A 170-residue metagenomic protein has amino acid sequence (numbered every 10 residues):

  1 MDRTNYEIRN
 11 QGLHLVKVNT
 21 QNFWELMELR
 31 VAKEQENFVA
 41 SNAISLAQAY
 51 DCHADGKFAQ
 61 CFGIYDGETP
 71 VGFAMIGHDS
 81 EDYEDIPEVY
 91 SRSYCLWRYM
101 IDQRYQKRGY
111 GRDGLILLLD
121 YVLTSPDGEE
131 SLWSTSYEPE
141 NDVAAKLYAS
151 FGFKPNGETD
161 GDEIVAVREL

Functional and structural regions predicted by a protein language model:
M1-E7: Acyl-donor-binding surface of acyltransferase catalytic domains
I8-R98, D102-R104, Y121-S125, N156-D160: Acetyl-CoA-dependent GNAT
A59, E130-L132: Short secondary-structure junction motifs
D102-R104, R108, P139-E140: Active-site acidic-Proline motif in GNAT/NAT acetyltransferases
Y105, G109-L118: Conserved acetyl-CoA pyrophosphate-binding loop and the N-cap/start of the following alpha-helix in GNAT-like
L132-A145, G161-E163: Conserved beta-strand-loop-alpha-helix junction that forms the acyl-donor binding cleft
Y148, F153: Conserved active-site tyrosine of GNAT-family acetyltransferases
V167-L170: Short beta-strand-to-coil "C-cap" segments at the C-terminal boundary of structured domains/repeats, marking
